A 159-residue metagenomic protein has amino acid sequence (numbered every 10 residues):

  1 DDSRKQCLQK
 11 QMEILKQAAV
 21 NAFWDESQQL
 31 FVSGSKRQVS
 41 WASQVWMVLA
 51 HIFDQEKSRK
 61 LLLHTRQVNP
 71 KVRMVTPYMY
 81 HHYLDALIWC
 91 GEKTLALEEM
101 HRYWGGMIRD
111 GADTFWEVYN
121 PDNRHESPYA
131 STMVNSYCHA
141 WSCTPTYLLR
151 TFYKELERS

Functional and structural regions predicted by a protein language model:
D1-S159: Active-site core of glycosidic bond-cleaving carbohydrate-active enzymes
